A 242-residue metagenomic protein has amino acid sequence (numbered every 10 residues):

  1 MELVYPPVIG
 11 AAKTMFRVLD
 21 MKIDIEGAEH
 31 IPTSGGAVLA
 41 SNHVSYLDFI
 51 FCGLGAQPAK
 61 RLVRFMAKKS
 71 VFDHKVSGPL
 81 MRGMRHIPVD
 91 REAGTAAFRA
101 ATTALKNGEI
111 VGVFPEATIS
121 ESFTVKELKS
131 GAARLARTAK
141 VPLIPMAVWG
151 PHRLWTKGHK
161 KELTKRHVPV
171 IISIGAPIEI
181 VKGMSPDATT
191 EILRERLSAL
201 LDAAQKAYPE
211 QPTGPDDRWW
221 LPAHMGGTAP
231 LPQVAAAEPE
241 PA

Functional and structural regions predicted by a protein language model:
M1-V18, K22-S34, T103-K106, K165 (+3 more regions): Membrane-interfacial terminal anchoring regions of lipid-handling membrane enzymes
G10, R17, P32-A93: Catalytic core of membrane glycerolipid acyltransferases/transacylases, capturing the structured, soluble-facing
I25-E26, I87-D90, I180: Short acidic-hydrophobic, aromatic-tinged amphipathic segments that line or gate anion-handling sites
G55, L80, T103, R134-T138: Hydrophobic/aromatic ligand-binding patch that stacks against planar heteroaromatic rings of cofactors or nucleotides
A104-A132: Catalytic-site beta-strand/loop segments enriched in glycine and acidic/polar residues
F123-A188, W220: A cross-family acyltransferase "interaction/gating" segment
